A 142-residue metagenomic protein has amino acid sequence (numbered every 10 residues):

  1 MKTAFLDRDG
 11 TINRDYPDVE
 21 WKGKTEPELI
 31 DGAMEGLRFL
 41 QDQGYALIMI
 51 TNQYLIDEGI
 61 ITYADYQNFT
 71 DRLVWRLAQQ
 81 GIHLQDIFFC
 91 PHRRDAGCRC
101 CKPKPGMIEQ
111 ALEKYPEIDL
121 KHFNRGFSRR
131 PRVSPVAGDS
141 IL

Functional and structural regions predicted by a protein language model:
M1-A46: Active-site neighborhood of HAD-like aspartate-dependent phosphohydrolases
I12-D31, I56-D65, Q80-H83, H92-R99: Metal-dependent phosphoesterase signature
A33, L37-T70, L84-R93: Substrate-recognition element of Asp-dependent hydrolases with the DxDx(T/V) motif
R38-D42, A78, P135-G138: Anion (oxyanion) recognition and catalysis
L47, L84, K121-H122, S140-I141: Hydrophobic anchor at the start of a short beta-strand that flanks the dinucleotide cofactor-binding loop
E58-W75, R99-E113: Short, electropositive alpha-helical surface patch
L84-L120: Internal catalytic-core helix/loop-beta-alpha segment that presents or stabilizes conserved functional determinants
F123-L142: Acidic, Mg2+-coordinating phosphoryl-transfer loop and its flanking beta/alpha structural elements, shared across
